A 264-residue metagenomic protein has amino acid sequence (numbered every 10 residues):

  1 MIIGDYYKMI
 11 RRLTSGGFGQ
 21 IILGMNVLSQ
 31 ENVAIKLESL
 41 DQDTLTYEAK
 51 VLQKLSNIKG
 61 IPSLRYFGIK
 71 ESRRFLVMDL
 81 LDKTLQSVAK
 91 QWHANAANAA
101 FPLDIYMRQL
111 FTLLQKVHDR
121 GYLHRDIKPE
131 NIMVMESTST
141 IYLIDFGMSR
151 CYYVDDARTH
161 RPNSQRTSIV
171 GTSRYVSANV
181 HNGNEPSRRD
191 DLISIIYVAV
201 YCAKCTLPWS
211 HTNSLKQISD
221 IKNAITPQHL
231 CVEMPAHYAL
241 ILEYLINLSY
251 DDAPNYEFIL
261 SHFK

Functional and structural regions predicted by a protein language model:
I10-G16, I21: Protein kinase glycine-rich loop
Q20, G24-T46: ATP-binding glycine-rich loop module of kinase domains
V51-I61: Structural motif at the C-terminus of the N-lobe alphaC helix and the adjacent alphaC-beta4 loop of the Hanks-type
S63-R74, D82: Short beta-strand micro-motifs within the conserved protein kinase catalytic domain, predominantly in the N-lobe
L81-W92: Structural motif in protein kinase domains
Y106-M107: Activation segment signature within eukaryotic-like protein kinase domains
H118-E136: Catalytic-loop of the protein kinase fold
M135-V170: Activation segment/activation loop of eukaryotic-type protein kinase catalytic domains
